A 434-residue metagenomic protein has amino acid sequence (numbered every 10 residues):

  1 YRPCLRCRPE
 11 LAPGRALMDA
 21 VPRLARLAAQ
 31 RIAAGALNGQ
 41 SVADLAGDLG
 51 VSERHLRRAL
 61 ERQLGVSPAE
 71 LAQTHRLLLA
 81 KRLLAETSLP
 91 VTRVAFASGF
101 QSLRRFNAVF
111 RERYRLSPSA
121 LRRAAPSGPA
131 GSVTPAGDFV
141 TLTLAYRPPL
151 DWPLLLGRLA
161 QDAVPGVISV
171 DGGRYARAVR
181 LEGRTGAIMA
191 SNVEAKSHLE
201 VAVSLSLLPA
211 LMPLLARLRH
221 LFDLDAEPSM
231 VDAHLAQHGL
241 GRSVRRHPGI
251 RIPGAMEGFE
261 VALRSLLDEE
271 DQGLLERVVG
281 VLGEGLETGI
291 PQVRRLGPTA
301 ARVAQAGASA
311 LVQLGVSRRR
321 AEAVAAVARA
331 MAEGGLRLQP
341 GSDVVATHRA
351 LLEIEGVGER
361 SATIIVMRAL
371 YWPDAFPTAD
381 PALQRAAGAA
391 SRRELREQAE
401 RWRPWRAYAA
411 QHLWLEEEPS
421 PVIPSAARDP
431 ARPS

Functional and structural regions predicted by a protein language model:
Y1-A426, S434: HhH-family (HhH-GPD) DNA N-glycosylase catalytic core used in base-excision repair
